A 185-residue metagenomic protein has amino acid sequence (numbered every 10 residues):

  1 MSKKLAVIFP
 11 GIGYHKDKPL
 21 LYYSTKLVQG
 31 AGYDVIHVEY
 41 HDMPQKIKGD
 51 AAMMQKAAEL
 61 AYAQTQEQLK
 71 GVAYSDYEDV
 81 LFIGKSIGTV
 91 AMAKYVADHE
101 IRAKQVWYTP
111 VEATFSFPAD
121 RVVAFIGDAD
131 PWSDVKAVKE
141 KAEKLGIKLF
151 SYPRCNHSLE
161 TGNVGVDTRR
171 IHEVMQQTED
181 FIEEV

Functional and structural regions predicted by a protein language model:
S2-D76: Serine-hydrolase catalytic machinery in alpha/beta-hydrolase-like enzymes
D17, S116, P131-A137: Conserved alpha/beta-hydrolase "acid-adjacent" motif
G49, C155-R170: Catalytic histidine-centered segment of alpha/beta-hydrolase-like enzymes
V80-A93: Gly/Ala-rich beta-loop-alpha elbow adjacent to hydrolase catalytic centers
E100-E112, R121: A conserved short beta-strand
A103, F117-V122, L145-I147: Short, proline-enriched alpha-helix->beta-strand connector loops that line the catalytic pocket of alpha/beta-hydrolase
A124-I126, D130: Short beta-strand/loop motif that positions the catalytic acidic residue of the alpha/beta-hydrolase fold
